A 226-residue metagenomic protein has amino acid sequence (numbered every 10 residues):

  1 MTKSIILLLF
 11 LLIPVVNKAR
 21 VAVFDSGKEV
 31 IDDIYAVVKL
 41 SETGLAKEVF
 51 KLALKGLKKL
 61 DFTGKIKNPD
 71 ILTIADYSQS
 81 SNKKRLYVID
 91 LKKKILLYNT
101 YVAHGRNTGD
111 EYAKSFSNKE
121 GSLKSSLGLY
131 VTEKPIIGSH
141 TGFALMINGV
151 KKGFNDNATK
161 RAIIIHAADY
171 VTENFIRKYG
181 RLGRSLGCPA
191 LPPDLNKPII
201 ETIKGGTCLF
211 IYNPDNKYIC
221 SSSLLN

Functional and structural regions predicted by a protein language model:
M1-D25: Bacterial Sec-dependent N-terminal signal peptides
R20-L186, P193-T207, N216-N226: Cell wall/extracellular polymer interaction/catalysis modules
Y212: Acidic/histidine-rich, metal-coordinating catalytic segments
